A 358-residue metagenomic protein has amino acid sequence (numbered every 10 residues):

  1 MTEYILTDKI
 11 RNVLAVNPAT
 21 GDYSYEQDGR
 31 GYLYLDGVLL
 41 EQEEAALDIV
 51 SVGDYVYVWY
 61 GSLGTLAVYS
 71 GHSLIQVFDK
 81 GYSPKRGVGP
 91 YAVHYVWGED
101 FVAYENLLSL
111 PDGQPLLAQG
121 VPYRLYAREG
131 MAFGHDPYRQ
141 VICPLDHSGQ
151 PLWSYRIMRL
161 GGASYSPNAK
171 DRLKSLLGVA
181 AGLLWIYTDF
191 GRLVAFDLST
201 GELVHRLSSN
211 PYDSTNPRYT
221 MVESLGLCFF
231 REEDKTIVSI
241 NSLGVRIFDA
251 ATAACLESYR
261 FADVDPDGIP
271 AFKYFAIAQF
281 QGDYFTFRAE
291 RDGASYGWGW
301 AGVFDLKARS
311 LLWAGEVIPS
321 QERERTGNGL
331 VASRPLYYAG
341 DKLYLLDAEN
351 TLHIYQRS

Functional and structural regions predicted by a protein language model:
M1-K9, D28-E44, S62-Y82, G98-G120 (+5 more regions): Surface-exposed loop/turn elements that mediate protein-protein interactions on large endomembrane-trafficking
T7-A19, Q42-Y55, D79-G98, L116-M131 (+4 more regions): Repeated scaffold domains used in trafficking and secretory/extracellular systems, primarily beta-propellers
L14-Y32, K342: N-terminal alpha-helical scaffold/docking segments in eukaryotic complex subunits
S24, Y57, A132-F133, L184-W185 (+3 more regions): Conserved beta-propeller blade signature
D28, G61, D136-Y138, D189 (+3 more regions): Short loop/turn segments immediately following the C-termini of beta-strands
P111, R159, T188, R288-R291: The feature represents the first ordered module of a protein
I240-S242, D267-A308: Loop/turn-rich, solvent-exposed surfaces of beta-rich toroidal or solenoidal domains
S333-S358: Hydrophobic, glycine-enriched assembly/anchoring segments
